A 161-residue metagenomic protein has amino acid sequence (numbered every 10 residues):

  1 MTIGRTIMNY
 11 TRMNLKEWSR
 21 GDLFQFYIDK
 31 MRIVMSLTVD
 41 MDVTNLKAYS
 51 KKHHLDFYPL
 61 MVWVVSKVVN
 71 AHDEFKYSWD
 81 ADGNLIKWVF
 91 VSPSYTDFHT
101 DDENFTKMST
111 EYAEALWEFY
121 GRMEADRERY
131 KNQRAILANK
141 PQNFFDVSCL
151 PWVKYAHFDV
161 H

Functional and structural regions predicted by a protein language model:
G4-S50, L55: N-terminal beta-alpha "docking/capping" segments at the starts of catalytic domains in thioester/acy l-group-handling
V34-T38, F90-S94, Q142-F144: Broad gene-expression machinery/nucleic-acid interaction feature
L46-A71: Acyl activation and transfer enzymes in specialized metabolism, enriched for ANL adenylate-forming modules
K47, K87-F90, K154-D159: Short, solvent-exposed polar/charged micro-motifs at secondary-structure junctions
N70-E74, N132: A generic secondary-structure boundary signal that marks alpha-helix termini
F75-S109: Small-residue-rich loop/turn and linker elements
H99-V160: Helical lid/core segments from catalytic subdomains that handle acyl or acyl-like groups
